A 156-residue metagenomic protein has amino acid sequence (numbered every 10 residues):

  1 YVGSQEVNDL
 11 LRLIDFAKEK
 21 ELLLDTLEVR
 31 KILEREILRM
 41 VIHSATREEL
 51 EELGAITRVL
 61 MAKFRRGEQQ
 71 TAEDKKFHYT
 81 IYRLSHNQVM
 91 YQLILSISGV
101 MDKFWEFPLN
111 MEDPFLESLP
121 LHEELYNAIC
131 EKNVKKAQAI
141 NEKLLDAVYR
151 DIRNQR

Functional and structural regions predicted by a protein language model:
Y1-I32, R39: Short linear motifs at protein or domain termini
T26-F107, E117-E123, K136-D151: Conserved amphipathic alpha-helical segments that form helical-bundle/coiled-coil interaction surfaces
N110-D113: Structural signature of alpha-solenoid helical repeat scaffolds
Q155-R156: …primarily DNA-binding HTH/wHTH and HhH modules…
